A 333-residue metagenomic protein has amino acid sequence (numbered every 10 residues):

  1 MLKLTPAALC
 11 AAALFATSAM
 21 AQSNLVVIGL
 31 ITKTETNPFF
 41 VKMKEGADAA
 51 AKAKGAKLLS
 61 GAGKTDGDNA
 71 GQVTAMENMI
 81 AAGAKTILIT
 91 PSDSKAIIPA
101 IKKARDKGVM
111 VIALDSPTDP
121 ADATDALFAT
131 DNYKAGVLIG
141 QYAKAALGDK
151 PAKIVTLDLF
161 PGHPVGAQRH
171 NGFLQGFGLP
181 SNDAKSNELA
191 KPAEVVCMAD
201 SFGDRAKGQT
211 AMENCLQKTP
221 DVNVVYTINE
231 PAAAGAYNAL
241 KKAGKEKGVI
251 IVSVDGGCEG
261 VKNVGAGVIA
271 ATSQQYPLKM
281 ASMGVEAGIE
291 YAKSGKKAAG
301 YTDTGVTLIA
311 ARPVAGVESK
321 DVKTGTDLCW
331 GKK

Functional and structural regions predicted by a protein language model:
M1-A8: Bacterial N-terminal signal peptides that target proteins for export
A8-L9, A19: Cleavable N-terminal signal peptides
F15-A21: Sec/Tat signal peptide C-region and signal peptidase I cleavage site
A21-K333: A residue-level marker of the well-folded mature domains of exported/periplasmic proteins
